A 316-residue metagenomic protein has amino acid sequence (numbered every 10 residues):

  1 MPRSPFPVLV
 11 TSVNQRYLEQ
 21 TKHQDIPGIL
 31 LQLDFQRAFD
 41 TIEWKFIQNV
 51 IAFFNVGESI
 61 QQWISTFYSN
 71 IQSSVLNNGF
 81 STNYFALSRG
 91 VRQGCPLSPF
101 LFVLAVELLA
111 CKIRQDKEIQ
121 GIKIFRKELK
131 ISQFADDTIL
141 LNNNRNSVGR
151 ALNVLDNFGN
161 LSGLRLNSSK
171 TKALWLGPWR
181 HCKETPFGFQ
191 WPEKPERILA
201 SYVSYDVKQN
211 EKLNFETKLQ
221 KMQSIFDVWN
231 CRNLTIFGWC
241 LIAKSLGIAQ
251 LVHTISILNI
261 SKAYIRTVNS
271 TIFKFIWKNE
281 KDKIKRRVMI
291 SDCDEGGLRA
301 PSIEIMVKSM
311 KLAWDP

Functional and structural regions predicted by a protein language model:
M1-L108, I272: Conserved pre-catalytic core of RNA-dependent polymerases
V10-K22, V50, S147-S162, L219-S224: Inter-domain linker/hinge segments that demarcate the starts of reverse transcriptase and RNase H-type modules
H23, L104-A135: Active-site palm subdomain of RNA-directed nucleic acid polymerases
A38-F54, S132-N160, G177-P178, V207: Catalytic palm subdomain of template-directed nucleic-acid polymerases, centered on the conserved carboxylate motif
Q72-A86, K218-I225, K278-R286: Active-site-adjacent bridging/hinge elements
G79, L166-P195: Short, conserved micro-motifs composed of acidic
F187-K262, R266, W277-E280, S309-P316: Basic, alpha-helical interaction scaffolds
V268, K281-P316: Extended C-terminal regions of large enzymes
